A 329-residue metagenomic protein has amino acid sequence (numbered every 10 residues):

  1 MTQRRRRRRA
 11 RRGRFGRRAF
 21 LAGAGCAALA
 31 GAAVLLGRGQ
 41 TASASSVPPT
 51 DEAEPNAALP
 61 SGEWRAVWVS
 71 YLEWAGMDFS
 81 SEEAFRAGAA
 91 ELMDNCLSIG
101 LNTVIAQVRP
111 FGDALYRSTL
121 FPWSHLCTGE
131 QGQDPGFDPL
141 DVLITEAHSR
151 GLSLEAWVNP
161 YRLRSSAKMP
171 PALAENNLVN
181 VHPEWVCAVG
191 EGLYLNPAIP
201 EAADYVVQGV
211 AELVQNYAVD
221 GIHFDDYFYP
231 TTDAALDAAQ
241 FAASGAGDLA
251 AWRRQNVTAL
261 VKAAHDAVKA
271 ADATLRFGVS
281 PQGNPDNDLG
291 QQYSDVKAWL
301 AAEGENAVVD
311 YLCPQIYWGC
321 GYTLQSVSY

Functional and structural regions predicted by a protein language model:
R6-A27: N-terminal secretory signal peptides and thylakoid transit peptides that target proteins across membranes
G62-W64, W68-E83, Y161-E212: Active-site-adjacent "subsite" loops/lids of carbohydrate-active enzymes
A66, L101-R109, P139-V186, H223: Glycine-rich, aromatic-flanked loop segments that form ligand/cofactor-binding clefts across common enzyme folds
G88-D113: Catalytic domains of carbohydrate-active enzymes, especially glycoside hydrolases
P110-V158, W252-L260: Aromatic-lined substrate-binding rim segments of carbohydrate-active enzymes
Y116-T128, R162-V189, Y227-G245: Aromatic- and acidic-residue-enriched segments that line the glycan-binding/catalytic groove of carbohydrate-active
E155-N159, H223-D226, R253-G290: Aromatic-lined carbohydrate-recognition surfaces of secreted/lumenal glycan-active proteins
R276-C313, W318-G321: Substrate-binding cleft/loops of secretory-pathway carbohydrate-active enzymes
